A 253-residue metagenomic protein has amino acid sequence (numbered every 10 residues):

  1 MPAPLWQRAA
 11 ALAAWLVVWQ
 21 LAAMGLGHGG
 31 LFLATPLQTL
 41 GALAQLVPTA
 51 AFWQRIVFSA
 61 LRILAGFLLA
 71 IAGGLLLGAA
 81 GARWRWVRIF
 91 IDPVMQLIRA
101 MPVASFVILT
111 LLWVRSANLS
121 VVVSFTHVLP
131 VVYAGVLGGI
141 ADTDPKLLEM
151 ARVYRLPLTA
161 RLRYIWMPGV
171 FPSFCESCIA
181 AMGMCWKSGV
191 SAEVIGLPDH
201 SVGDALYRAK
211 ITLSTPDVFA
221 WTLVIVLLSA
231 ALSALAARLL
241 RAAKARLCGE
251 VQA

Functional and structural regions predicted by a protein language model:
P2-G27: N-terminal signal-anchor transmembrane alpha helix
G25-L68: Periplasmic/extracellular loop-to-transmembrane helix junction in inner-membrane transport proteins
A65-M95: Transmembrane-helix boundary motif in ABC transporter permease subunits
R85, E176, F219-A253: C-terminal transmembrane helix and the adjacent membrane-cytosol boundary/short C-terminal tail of inner/organellar
Q96-V131, G138: Generic hydrophobic transmembrane alpha-helix motif, especially the helices
V122, T126, L158-S191, L232 (+1 more regions): Transmembrane alpha-helices
G135-S177, G203-L206: Short cytoplasmic-facing helical segments at TM-TM junctions of multi-pass membrane proteins
S177-L227, A237: Non-cytoplasmic
